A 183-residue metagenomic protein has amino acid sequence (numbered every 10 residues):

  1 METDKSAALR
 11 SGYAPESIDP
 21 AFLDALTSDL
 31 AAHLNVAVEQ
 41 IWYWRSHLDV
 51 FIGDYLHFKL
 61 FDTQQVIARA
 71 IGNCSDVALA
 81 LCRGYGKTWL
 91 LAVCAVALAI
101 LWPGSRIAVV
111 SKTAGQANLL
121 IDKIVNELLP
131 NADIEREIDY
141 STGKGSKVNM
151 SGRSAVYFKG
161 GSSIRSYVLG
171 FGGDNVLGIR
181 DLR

Functional and structural regions predicted by a protein language model:
E2-R183: Phosphate/NTP-binding elements of NTP-utilizing enzymes
